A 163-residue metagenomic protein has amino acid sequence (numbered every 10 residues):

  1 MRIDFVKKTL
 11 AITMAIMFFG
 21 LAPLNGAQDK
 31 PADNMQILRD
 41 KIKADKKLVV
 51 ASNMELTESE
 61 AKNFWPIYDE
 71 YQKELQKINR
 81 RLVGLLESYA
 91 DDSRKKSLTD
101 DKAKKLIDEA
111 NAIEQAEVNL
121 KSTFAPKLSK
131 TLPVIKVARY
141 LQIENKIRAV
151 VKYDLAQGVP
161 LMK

Functional and structural regions predicted by a protein language model:
M1-T13: Bacterial N-terminal signal peptides that target proteins for export
R2-I3, G26, T57, K130: Low-complexity, Gly/Pro
K7-L10, G84-L86, Q142-R148: N-terminal hydrophobic signal/anchor transmembrane helix of membrane proteins
A11-A22: Bacterial N-terminal signal peptides
A22-Q28: Sec/Tat signal peptide C-region and signal peptidase I cleavage site
Q28, A32-I37, K41, N53 (+2 more regions): Amphipathic, charged alpha-helical segments and their helix-to-coil junctions in extracytoplasmic/peripheral assemblies
M35-Q36, V49-T131: Amphipathic alpha-helical segments
A44: Active-site-adjacent substrate/metal-binding segments within catalytic domains of carbohydrate-active enzymes
